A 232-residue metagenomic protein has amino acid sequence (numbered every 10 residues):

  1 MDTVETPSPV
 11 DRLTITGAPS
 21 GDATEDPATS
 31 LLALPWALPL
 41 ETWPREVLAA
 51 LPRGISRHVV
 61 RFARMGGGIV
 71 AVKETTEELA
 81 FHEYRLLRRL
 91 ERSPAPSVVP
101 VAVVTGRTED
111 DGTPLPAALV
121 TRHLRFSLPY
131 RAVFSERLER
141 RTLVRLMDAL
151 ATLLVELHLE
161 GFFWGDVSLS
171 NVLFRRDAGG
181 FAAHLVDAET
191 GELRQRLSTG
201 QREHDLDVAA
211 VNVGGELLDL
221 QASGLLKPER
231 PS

Functional and structural regions predicted by a protein language model:
M1-A49: Charged, low-complexity intrinsically disordered tails and linkers
A28-V144, D148-G165, L217-L220: Conserved ATP-binding subdomain of kinase catalytic cores across diverse folds
P116-L119, S170, F181: Generic beta-strand structural signal
L124-R125, A178, E189: Short, flexible active-site-adjacent loop segments at beta-strand->alpha-helix junctions, enriched in small/polar
T142, D177, Q201: Short, contiguous, pocket-lining structural segments that sit at or immediately flank catalytic/ligand-binding sites
V167-F174: Hydrophobic residue at the +6 position relative to the catalytic HRD Asp in the kinase catalytic loop
F174-G180: Activation-loop N-terminal segment of eukaryotic-like protein kinases
F181-S232: C-lobe/activation-segment region of protein kinase-like
